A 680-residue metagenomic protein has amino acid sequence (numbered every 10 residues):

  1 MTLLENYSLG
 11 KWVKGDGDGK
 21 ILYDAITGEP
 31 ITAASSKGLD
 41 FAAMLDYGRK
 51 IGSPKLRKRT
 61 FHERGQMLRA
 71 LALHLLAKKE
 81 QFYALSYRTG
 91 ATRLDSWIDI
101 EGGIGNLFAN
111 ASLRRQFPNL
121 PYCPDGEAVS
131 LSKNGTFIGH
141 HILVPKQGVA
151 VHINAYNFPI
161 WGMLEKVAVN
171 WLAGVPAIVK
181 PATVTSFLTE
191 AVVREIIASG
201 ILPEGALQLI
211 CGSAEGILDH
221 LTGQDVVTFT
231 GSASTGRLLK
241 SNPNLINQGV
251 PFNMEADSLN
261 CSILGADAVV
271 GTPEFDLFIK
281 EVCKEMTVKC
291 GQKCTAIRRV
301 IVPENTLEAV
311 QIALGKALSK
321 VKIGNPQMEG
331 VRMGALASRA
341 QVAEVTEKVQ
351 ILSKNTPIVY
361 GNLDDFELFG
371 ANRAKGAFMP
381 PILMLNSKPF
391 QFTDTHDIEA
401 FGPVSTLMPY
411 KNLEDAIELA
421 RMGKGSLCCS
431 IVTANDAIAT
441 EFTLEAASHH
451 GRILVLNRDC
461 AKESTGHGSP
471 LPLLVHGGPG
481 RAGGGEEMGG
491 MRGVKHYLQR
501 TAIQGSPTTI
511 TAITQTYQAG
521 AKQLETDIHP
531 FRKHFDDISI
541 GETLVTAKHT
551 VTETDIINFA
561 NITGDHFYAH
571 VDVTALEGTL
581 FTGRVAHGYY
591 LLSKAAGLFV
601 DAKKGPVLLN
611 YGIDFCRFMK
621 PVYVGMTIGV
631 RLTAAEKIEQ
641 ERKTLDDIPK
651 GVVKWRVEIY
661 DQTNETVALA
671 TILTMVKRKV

Functional and structural regions predicted by a protein language model:
M1-G135, K320, A337, T346 (+1 more regions): N-terminal Rossmann-like NAD(P)+-binding subdomain of aldehyde/semialdehyde dehydrogenases
G10, G28, R64, G174 (+9 more regions): Residue-level signal for inorganic ion chemistry
I26-T32, Q66, I201-E204, G223-Q224 (+3 more regions): Conserved C-terminal structural/oligomerization subdomain of aldehyde/semialdehyde dehydrogenase
P30-K37, G52-R57, L131, V151-H152 (+7 more regions): Short, well-ordered beta-strand elements within core beta-sheets of diverse protein domains
P118-L277, Y410, E463, G485: Rossmann-like NAD(P) dinucleotide-binding subdomain of oxidoreductase/dehydrogenase enzymes
A198-G200, Q224-V226, T235-F390, E414 (+4 more regions): ALDH superfamily catalytic-core signature
L524-G612, A668, R678-V680: Hot-dog-fold acyl-thioester-processing enzymes
P530-I540, F618, V622-V680: HotDog/MaoC-like acyl-thioester-processing domains
